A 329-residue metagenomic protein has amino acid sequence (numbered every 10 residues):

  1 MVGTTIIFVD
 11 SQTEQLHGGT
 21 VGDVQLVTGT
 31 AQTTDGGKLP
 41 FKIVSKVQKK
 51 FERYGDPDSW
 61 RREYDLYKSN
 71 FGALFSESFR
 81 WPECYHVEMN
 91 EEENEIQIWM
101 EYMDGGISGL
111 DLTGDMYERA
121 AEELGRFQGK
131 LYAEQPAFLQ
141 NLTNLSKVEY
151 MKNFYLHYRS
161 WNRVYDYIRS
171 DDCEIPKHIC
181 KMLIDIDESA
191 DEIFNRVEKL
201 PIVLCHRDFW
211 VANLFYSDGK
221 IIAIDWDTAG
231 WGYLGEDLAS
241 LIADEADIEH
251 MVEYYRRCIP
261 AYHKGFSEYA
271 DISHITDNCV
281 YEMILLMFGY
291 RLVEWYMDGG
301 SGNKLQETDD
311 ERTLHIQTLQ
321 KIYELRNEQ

Functional and structural regions predicted by a protein language model:
M1-E93, S217-I221: Conserved NTP-binding catalytic cores of kinases and kinase-like/nucleotidyltransferase enzymes across multiple kinase
T20-T34, A190-L234: Active-site acidic catalytic loop and adjacent metal/ATP-binding pocket of ATP-dependent phosphoryl transfer enzymes
F41, I96, I202-V203: Residues on conserved beta-strands of the protein kinase catalytic domain
R53-Y54, L74, G106-M116, I248-E249: Short, polar/flexible loop-turn hinges at active-site or ligand-entry regions and domain interfaces
D65, S69, G235-A270, M287-E307: Active-site activation/catalytic loop segments of kinase-like enzymes and analogous catalytic loops in related
E93-G105: Conserved short submotifs of the Hanks-type protein kinase catalytic core that shape the nucleotide-binding pocket
D104-R126, A133-H206, T318-E328: ATP-dependent phospho-/nucleotidyl transfer catalytic cores
E118, K264-Q329: Helix-rich C-terminal or lid/interface subdomains of diverse kinases
